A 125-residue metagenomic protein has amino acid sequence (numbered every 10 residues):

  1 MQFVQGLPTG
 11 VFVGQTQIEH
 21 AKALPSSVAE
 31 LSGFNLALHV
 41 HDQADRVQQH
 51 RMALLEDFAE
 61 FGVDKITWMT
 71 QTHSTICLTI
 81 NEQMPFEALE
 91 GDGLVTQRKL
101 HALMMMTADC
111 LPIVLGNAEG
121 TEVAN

Functional and structural regions predicted by a protein language model:
M1, P8-G10, G33, A44 (+1 more regions): Low-complexity, intrinsically disordered short peptide segments enriched in small/polar/basic residues
M1-S27, D57: Conserved nucleotide-ligand handling architecture
G6-P8, H41-D45, E60: One-carbon transfer enzymes
L24-A29, V40, K65, A88: Preference for short coil/turn "hinge" residues that link or interrupt alpha-helices
P25-S32, L115-E119: Short amphipathic alpha-helical segments, especially helix-boundary/capping motifs
S27-D45, A53: Short, His- and charge-rich active-site/binding loops that engage polyanionic ligands
Q48-N125: Phosphate-centric recognition/catalysis
